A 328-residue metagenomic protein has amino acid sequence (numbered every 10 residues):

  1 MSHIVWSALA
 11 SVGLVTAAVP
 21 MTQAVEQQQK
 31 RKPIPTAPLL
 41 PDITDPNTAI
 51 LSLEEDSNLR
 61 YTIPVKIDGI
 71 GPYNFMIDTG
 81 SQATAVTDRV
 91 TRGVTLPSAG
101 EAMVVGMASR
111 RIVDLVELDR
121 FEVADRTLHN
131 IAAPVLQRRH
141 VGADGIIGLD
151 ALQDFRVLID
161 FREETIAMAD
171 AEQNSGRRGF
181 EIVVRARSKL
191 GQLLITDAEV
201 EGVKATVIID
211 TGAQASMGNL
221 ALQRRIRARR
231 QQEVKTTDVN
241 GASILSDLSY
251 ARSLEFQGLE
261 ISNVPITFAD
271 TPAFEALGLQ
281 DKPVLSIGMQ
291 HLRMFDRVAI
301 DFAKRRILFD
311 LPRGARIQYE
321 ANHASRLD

Functional and structural regions predicted by a protein language model:
S2-L9, G13-D328: Pepsin/retropepsin-fold aspartyl endopeptidases
